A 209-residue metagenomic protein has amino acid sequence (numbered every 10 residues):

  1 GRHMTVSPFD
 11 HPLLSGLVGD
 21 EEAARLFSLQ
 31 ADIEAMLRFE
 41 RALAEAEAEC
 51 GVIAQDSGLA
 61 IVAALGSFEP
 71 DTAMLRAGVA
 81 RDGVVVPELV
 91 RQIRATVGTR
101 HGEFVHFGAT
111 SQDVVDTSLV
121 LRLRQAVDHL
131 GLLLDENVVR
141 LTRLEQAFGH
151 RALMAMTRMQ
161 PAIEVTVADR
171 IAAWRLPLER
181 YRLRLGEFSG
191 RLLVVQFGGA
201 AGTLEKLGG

Functional and structural regions predicted by a protein language model:
M4-G208: A helix-coil-helix interface module used to build multimeric assemblies and to scaffold catalytic/cofactor sites
